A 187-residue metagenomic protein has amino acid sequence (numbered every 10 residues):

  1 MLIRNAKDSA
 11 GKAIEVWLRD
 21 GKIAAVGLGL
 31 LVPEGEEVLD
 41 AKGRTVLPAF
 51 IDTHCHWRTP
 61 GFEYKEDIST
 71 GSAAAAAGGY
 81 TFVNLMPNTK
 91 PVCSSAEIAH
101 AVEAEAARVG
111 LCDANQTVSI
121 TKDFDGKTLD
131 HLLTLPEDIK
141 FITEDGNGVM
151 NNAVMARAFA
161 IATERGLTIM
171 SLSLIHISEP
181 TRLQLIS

Functional and structural regions predicted by a protein language model:
M1-L47: Histidine-rich, glycine-flanked metal-binding segment
E37-K42, S72, M155-S171: Short amphipathic alpha-helices and their capping/turn segments at secondary-structure boundaries
R44-A106: Metal-associated gating/positioning segment near the N- to mid-region
K65-S72, F124-T134: Short, acidic/polar
T70-C93, V109-K122, P136-M150, G166-M170 (+1 more regions): Divalent metal-dependent hydrolysis catalytic cores, especially in the metallo-beta-lactamase
C93-H100, V149-I161: Active-site-adjacent beta->alpha loops and helix N-cap segments on the catalytic face of soluble alpha/beta enzymes
S95-E97, D125-H131, V154-A156, S178: Short acidic, glycine/serine/threonine-rich loops at helix termini
H176-S187: Single conserved hydrophobic/aromatic residue that forms the stacking wall/gate of nucleotide- or nucleobase-binding
